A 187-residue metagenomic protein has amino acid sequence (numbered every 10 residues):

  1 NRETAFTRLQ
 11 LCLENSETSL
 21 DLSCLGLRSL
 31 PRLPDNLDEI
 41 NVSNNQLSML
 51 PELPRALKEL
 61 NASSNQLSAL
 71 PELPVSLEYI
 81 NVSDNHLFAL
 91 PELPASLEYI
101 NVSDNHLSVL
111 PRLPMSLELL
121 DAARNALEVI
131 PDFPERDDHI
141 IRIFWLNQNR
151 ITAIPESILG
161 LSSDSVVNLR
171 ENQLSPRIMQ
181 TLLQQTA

Functional and structural regions predicted by a protein language model:
N1-S48, R55-L57: LRR N-terminal entry segment and analogous cap-like coil->beta motifs
R8-L13, S29-R32, I40, P51 (+6 more regions): Leucine-rich repeat
T18-L20, I40-V42, L60-A62, I80-V82 (+4 more regions): Conserved hydrophobic beta-strand positions in leucine-rich repeat
L30-L33, L50-L53, L70-L73, L90-L93 (+4 more regions): Canonical leucine-rich repeat
P34-D38, L53-K58, P74-E78, P94-E98 (+4 more regions): Short "repeat-start/strand-capping" segments in structured domains, especially the N-termini of parallel beta-helix
L47, L67, L87, L107 (+3 more regions): Tandem repeat protein-protein interaction scaffolds, dominated by ankyrin-repeat arrays but also generalizing to other
L119-R124, E135-A187: Leucine-rich repeat domain C-terminal region
